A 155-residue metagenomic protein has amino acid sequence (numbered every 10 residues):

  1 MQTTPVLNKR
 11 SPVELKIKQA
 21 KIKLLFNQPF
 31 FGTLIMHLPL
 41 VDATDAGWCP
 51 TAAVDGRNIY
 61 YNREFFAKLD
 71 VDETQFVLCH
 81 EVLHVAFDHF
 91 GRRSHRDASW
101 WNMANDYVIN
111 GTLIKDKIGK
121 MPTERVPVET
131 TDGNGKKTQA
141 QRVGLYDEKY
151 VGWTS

Functional and structural regions predicted by a protein language model:
M1-F76, V82-S155: Short, functionally important secondary-structure microenvironments
